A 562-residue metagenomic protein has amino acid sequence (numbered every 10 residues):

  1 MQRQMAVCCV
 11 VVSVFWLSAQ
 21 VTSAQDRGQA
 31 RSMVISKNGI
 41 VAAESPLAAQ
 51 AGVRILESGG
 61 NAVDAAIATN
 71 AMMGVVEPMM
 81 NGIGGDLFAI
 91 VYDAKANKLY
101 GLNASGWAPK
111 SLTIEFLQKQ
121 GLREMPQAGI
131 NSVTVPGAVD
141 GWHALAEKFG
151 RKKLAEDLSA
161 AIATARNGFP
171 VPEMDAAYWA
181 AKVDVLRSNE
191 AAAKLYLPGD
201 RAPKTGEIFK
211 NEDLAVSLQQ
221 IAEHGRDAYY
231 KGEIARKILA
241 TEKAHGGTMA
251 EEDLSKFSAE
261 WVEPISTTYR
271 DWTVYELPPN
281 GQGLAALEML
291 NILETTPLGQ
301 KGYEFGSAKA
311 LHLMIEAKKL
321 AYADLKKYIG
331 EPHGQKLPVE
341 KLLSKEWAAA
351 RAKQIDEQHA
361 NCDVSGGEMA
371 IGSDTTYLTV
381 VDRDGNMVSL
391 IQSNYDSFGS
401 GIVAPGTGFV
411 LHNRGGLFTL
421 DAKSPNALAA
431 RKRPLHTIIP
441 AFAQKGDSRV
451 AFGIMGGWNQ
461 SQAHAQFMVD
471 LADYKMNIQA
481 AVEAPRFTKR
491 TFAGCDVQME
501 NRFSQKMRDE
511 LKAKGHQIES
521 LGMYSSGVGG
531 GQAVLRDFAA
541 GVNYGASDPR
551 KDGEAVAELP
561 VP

Functional and structural regions predicted by a protein language model:
C8-A19: Bacterial N-terminal signal peptides
Q25-Q50, R54, A62-H224, Y229-K231 (+4 more regions): Noncatalytic scaffold domains of N-terminal-nucleophile
V63-N70, A155-R166, R236-L239, E304-Y322 (+1 more regions): Short, well-structured alpha-helical segments that form the helix of a local strand-helix-strand
V75-G82, D86-Y100, T248-A250, N386-V450 (+2 more regions): Active-site rim segments in enzyme catalytic domains, especially the processed small/beta chain of N-terminal
D200, L298-N394, G406-T407, R414 (+1 more regions): Internal maturation/activation junctions in enzymes
W261, G372-T375, H436-I438: Short, small/polar residue-rich loop motifs at catalytic or cofactor-binding pockets
Y275-G283, T375-T379, I391-I402, I454-S461: Glycine-rich phosphate/pyrophosphate-binding beta-alpha loops
D384, K432, H464, D473-S525: Extended C-terminal subregions enriched in glycine
